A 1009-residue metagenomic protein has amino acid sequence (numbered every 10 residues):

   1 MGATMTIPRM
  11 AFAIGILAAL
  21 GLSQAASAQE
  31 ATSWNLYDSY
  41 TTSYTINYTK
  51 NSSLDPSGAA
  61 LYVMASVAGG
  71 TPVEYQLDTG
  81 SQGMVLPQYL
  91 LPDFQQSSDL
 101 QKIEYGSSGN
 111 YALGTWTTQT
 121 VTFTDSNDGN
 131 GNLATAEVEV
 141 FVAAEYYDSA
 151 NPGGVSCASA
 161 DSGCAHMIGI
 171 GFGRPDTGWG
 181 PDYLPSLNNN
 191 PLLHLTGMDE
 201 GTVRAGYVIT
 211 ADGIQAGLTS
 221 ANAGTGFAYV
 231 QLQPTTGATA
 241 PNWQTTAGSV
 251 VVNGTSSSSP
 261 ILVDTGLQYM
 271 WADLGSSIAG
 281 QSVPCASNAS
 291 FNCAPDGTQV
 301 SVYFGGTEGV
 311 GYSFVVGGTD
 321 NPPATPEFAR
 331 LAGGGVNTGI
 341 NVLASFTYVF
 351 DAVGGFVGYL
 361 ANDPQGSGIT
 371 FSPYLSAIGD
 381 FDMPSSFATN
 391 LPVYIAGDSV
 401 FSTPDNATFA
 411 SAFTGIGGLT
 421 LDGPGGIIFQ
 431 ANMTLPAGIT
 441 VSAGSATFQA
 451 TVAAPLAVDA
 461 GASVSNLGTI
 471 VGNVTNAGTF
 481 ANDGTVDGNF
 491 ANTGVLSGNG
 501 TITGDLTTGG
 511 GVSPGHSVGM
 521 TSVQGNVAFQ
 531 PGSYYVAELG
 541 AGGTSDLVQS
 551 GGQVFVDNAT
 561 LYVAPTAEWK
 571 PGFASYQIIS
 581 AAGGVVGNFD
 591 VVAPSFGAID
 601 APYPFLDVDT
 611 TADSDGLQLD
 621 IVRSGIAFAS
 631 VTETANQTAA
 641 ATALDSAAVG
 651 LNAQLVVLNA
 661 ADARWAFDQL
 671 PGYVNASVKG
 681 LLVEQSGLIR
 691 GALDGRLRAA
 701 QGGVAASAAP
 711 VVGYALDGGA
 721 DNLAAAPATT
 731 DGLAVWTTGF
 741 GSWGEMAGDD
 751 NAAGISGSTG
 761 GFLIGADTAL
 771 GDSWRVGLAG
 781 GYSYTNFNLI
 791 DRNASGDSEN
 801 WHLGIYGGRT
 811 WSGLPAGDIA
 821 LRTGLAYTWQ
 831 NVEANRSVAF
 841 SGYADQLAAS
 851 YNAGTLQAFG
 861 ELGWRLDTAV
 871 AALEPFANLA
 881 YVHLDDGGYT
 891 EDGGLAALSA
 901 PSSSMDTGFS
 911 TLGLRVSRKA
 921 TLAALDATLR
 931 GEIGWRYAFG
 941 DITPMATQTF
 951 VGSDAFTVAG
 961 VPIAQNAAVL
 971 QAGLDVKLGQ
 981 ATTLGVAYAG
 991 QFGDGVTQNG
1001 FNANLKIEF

Functional and structural regions predicted by a protein language model:
T6-I14, A18, S367-P384, S545 (+3 more regions): Outer-membrane translocation/initiation segment of Type V secreted surface proteins
L22-A28: Sec/Tat signal peptide C-region and signal peptidase I cleavage site
A28-S376: Pepsin/retropepsin-fold aspartyl endopeptidases
V230-C285, V523-Q524, A869-G931: Aromatic-anchored, glycine/proline-accented short structural segments that stabilize local strand-turns or short
Q365-S376, F387-T479, T485-V486, F490-A491 (+2 more regions): Extracellular repeat-rich scaffold modules on cell surfaces
V400-D405, A481, T485-Q577, G583 (+2 more regions): Extracellular beta-strand/loop-rich repeat segments of large surface/secreted proteins
Q654-T868, G985-F1009: Outer membrane beta-barrel translocator domains of Type V secretion systems
R809, G813, L856, F876 (+2 more regions): Outer membrane beta-barrel transmembrane domains
